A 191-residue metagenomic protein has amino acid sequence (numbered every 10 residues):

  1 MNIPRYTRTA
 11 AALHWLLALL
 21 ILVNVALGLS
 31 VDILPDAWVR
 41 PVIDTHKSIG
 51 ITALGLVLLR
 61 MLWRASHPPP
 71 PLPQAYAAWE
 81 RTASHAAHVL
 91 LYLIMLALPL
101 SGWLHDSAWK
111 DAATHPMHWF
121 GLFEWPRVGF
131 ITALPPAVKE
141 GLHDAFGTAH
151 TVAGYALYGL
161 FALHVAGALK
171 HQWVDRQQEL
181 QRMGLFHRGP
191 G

Functional and structural regions predicted by a protein language model:
M1-G191: Membrane-embedded alpha-helical bundles that constitute the cytochrome b-like, heme-associated redox core of multi-pass
